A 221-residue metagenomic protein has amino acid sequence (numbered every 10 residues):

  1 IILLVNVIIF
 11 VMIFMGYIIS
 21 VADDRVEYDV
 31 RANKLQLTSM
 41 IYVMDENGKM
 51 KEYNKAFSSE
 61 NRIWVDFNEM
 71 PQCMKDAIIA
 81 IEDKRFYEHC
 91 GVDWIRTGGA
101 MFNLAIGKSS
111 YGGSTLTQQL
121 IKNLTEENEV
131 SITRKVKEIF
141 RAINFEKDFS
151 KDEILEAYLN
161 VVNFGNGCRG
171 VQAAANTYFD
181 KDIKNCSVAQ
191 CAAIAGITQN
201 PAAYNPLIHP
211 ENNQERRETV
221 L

Functional and structural regions predicted by a protein language model:
I1-L221: Juxtamembrane regions of bacterial inner-membrane/periplasmic proteins, predominantly the peptidoglycan biogenesis
